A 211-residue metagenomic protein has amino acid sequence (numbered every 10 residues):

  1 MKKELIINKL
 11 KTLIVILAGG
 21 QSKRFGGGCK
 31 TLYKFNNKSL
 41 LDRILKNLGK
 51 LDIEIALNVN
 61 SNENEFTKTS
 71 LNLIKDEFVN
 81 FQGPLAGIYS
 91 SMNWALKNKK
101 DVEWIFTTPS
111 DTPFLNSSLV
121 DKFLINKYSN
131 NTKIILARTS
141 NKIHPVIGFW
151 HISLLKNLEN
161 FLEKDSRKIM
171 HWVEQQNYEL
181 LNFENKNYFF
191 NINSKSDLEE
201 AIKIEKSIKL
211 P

Functional and structural regions predicted by a protein language model:
M1-K3: Intrinsic disorder/low-complexity segments
I6-S166, H171-Y188, K195-S196, I204-K209: Nucleotide and nucleotide-moiety/phosphate-recognizing core
E200: RNase H-like, Mg2+-dependent phosphodiesterase core, and more generally RNA phosphate-backbone-engaging helix-loop
